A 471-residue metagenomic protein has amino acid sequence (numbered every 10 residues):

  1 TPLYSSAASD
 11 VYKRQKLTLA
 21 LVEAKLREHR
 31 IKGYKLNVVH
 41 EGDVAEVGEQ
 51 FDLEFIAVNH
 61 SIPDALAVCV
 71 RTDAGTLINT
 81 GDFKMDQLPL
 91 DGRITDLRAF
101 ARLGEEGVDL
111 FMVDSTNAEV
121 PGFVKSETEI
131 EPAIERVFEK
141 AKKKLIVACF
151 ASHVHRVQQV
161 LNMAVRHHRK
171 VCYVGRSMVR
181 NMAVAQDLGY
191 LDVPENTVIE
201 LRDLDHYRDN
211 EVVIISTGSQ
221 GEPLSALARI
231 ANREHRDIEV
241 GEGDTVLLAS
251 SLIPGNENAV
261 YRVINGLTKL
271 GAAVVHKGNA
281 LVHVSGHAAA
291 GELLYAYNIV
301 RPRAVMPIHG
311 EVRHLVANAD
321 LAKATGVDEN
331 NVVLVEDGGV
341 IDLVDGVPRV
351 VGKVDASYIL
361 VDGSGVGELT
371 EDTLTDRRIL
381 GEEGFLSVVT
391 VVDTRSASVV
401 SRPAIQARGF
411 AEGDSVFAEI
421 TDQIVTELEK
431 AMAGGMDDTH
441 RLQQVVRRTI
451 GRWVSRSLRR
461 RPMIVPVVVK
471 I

Functional and structural regions predicted by a protein language model:
T1-A8, Y12: Single conserved hydrophobic/aromatic residue that forms the stacking wall/gate of nucleotide- or nucleobase-binding
Q15-K16, A20-K25, I56: Conserved P-loop/Walker A NTP-binding site and adjacent catalytic elements of P-loop NTPases
K25-I31: Short, conserved SAM-binding/catalytic segment of Class I S-adenosyl-L-methionine-dependent methyltransferases
H40-F100, G104, V165-H167, E195-A231: Core dinuclear metal-dependent hydrolase active-site scaffold
L53, H60, D82, F111 (+5 more regions): Divalent metal-coordination and catalytic microenvironments
A65-K140, V260, N265, G271-A272: Catalytic pocket of metal/acid-base enzymes, prominently hydrolases
E119-A249, I253-G278, V282-A418, V425-G435 (+2 more regions): Hard-cation-handling environments
G435, T439-I471: C-terminal tails and terminal domains of large nucleic-acid-associated and other macromolecular-machine proteins
